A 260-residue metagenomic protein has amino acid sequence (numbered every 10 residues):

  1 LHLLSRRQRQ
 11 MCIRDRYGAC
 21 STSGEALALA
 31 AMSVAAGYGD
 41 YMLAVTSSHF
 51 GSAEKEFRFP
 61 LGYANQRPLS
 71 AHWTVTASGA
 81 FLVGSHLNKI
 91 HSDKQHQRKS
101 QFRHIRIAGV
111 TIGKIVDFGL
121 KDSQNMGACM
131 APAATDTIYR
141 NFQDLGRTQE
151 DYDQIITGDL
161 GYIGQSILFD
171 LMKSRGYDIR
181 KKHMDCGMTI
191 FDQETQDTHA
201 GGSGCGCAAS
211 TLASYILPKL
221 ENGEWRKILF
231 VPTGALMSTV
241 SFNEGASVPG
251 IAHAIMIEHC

Functional and structural regions predicted by a protein language model:
L1-R9, I13: Single conserved hydrophobic/aromatic residue that forms the stacking wall/gate of nucleotide- or nucleobase-binding
Q10, R14-H72: A generic, well-ordered mixed alpha/beta core segment in the N-terminal half of proteins
G18-A44, F81-V83, S203-E224: Active-site-proximal alpha-helical scaffold in enzymes
A53-R58, L120, S166-L168, V240-E244: Short acidic, glycine/serine/threonine-rich loops at helix termini
P60-Y139, D144, K181-T189, Q193-D197 (+2 more regions): Condensing-enzyme catalytic core mediating Claisen C-C bond formation in acyl metabolism
M130, G146, I156-S166: A structural signal for small-residue-enriched, beta-sheet-centric alpha/beta enzyme cores and oligomeric scaffold folds
T137-D151, K219-L220, E224: Phosphate/pyrophosphate-binding loops at sites that engage ATP/ADP/AMP, CoA/4′-phosphopantetheine, polyphosphate
D151-G158, L229: Short glycine-rich phosphate-binding loop at a beta-alpha junction
